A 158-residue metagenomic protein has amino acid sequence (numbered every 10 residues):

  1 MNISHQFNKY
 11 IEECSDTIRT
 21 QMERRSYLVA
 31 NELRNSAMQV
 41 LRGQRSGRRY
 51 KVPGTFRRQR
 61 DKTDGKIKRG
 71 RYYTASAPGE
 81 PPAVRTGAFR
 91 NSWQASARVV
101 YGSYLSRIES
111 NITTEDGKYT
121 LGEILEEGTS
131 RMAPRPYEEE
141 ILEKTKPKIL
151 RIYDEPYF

Functional and structural regions predicted by a protein language model:
M1-F158: Short, Lys/Arg-rich flexible segments
